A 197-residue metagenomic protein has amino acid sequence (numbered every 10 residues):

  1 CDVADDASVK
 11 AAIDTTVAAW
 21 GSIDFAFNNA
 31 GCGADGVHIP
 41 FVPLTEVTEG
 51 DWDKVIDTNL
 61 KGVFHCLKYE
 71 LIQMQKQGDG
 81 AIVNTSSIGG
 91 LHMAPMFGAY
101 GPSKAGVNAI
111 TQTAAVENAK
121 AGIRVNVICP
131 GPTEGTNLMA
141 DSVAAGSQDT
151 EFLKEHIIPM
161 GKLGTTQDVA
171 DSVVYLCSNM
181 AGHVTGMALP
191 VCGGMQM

Functional and structural regions predicted by a protein language model:
V37-L44, T48-D53, K154: Substrate-binding pocket helix/loop in short-chain dehydrogenase/reductase
P40-V42, K120, P132-I158: A glycine/serine/threonine-rich, flexible loop-to-helix segment that serves as the NAD(P) cofactor-binding "lid"
L67, D79, K162-V191, Q196: C-terminal substrate-recognition "lid" of short-chain dehydrogenase/reductases
L67, S103, T111: Active-site helix of classical SDR
I72, V116-E117, G182: Alpha-helical segment proximal to the catalytic Tyr-Lys
S87: Residue(s) in the substrate-gating loop at a strand-loop-helix junction that position the organic substrate next
A119, R124, V184-G186: Short, small/polar-rich loop/turn modules that mediate ligand/substrate recognition or access, typified
